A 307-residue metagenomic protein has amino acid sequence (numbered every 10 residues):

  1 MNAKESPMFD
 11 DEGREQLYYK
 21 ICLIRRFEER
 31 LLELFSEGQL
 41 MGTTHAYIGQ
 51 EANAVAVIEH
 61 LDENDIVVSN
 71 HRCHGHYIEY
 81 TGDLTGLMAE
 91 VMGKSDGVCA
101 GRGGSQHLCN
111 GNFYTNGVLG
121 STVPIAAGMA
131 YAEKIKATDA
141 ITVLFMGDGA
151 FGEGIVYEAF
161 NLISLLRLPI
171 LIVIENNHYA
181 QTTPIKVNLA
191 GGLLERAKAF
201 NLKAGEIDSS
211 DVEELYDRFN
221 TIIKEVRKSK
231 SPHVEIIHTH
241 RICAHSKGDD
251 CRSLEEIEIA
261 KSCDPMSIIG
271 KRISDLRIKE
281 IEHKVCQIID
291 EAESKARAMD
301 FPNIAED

Functional and structural regions predicted by a protein language model:
M1, N64-S69, V173-I174, R196-K203 (+3 more regions): Short acidic (Asp/Glu) and glycine-rich catalytic loops that position anionic groups and cofactors
M1-M41, E63, R272: Cofactor-/ligand-binding subdomain signature composed of acidic, glycine-rich, tryptophan-containing flexible loops
N2, E225-D307: Glycine/aspartate-rich loop-and-adjacent alpha/beta segment that forms the canonical ThDP
E29-L32, Q39-L166, P184-A190, L194 (+1 more regions): Cofactor-binding active-site loop characterized by glycine-rich and histidine/acidic residues
H71-H76, M146-G152, I174-A180, S210-E213 (+1 more regions): Acidic, glycine-rich active-site loops and adjacent beta-strand->loop/helix elements that engage anionic groups
K134-T138, L189-T221, K261-H283: Conserved thiamine diphosphate
L166-K186: A short, conserved beta-to-alpha structural element at the edge of catalytic cores that scaffolds binding
L171-I174, G205-D208, L215, V234-H238: Short, conserved beta-strand edge motifs with alternating hydrophobic and charged residues
